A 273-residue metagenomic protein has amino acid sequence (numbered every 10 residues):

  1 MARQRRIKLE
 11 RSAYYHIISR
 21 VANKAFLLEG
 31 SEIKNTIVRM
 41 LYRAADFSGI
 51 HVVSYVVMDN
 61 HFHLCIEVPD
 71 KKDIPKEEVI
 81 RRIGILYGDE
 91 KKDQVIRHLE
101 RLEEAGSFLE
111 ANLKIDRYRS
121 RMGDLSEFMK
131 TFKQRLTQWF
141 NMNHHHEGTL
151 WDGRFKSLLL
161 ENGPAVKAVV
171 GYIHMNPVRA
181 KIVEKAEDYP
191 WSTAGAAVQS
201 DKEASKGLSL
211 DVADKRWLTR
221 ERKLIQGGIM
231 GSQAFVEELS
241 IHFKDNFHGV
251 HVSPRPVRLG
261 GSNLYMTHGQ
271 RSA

Functional and structural regions predicted by a protein language model:
M1-D59, E67-A273: Short Pro-Cys-Gly-centered "Cys-loop" motif that presents a nucleophilic cysteine in a tight turn
